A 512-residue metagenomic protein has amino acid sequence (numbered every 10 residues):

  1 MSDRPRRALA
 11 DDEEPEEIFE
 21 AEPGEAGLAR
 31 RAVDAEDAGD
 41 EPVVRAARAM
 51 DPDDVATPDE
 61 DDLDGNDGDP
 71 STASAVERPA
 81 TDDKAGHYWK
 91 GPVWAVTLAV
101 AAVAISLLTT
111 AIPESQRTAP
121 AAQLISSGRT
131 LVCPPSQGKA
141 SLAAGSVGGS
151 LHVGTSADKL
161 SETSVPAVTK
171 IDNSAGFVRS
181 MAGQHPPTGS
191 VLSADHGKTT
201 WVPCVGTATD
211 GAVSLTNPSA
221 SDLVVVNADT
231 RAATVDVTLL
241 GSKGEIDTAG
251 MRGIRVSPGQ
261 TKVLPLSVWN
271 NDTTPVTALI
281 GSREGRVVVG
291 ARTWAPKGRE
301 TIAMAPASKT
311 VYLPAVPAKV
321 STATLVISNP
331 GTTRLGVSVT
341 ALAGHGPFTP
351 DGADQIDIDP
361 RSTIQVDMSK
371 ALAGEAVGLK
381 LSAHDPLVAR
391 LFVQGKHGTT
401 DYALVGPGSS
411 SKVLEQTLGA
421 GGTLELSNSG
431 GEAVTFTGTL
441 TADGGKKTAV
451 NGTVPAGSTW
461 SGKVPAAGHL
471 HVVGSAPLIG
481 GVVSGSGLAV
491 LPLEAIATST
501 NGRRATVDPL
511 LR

Functional and structural regions predicted by a protein language model:
M1-K90: Terminal targeting segments of Actinobacterial cell-envelope proteins
A85-G145, T188-V226, V287-P330, L387-E432 (+1 more regions): Conserved functional hotspot residues at active sites or interaction interfaces
G91-I112, A278-I280, V287, V337-V339 (+3 more regions): Hydrophobic alpha-helical membrane segments, chiefly transmembrane helices and signal peptide h-regions, characterized
I125, T130-L131, V225-E245, S282-R283 (+4 more regions): Short acidic, flexible loop segments centered on an aromatic residue
G145-T209, T216-A220, V224-V226, A232-G241 (+2 more regions): Solvent-exposed, non-transmembrane segments of extracytoplasmic/periplasmic domains
S156-S174, E245-T273, P347-G374, D443-H469: Intrinsically disordered, low-complexity Pro/Gly/Ser/Thr-rich segments with frequent PxxP/GP/PP motifs and embedded
S174-Q184, T274-R283, A376-H384, P465-V483: Short, aromatic- and glycine-rich surface loops/edge beta-strands on solvent-exposed regions
R252-A343, P350, D354: Solenoidal tandem-repeat scaffolds enriched in leucines and small polar residues
